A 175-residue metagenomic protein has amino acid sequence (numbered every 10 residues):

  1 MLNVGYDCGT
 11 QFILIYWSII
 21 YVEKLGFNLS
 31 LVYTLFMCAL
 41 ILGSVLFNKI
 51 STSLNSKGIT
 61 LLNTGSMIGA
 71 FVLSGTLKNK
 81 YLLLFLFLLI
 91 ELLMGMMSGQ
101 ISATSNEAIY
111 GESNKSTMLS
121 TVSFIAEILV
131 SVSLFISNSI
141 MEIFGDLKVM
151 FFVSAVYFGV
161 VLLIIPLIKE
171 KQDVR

Functional and structural regions predicted by a protein language model:
M1, S30, L61, S116-S120: Conserved glycine-rich helix-kink/hinge and helix-boundary motifs of the Major Facilitator Superfamily
M1-V32: Helix-loop boundary and gating motifs at the non-cytosolic
V4, T34, C38, S120-I128: Transmembrane alpha-helical cores of Major Facilitator Superfamily
I19, S98-I109: Intracellular helix-loop hinge segments at the cytoplasmic ends of transmembrane helices in 12-TM rocker-switch-type
L42-S56, M141-E142: Helix-to-loop junctions at the C-terminal end of transmembrane segments in multipass secondary transporters
K57-I101: C-terminal transmembrane helical hairpin of 12-TM major facilitator-type secondary transporters
S102, M150-R175: Multi-pass alpha-helical transporter architecture, strongest for 12-TM Major Facilitator/SLC carriers used
I109-I143: A late C-terminal transmembrane helix in Major Facilitator Superfamily
